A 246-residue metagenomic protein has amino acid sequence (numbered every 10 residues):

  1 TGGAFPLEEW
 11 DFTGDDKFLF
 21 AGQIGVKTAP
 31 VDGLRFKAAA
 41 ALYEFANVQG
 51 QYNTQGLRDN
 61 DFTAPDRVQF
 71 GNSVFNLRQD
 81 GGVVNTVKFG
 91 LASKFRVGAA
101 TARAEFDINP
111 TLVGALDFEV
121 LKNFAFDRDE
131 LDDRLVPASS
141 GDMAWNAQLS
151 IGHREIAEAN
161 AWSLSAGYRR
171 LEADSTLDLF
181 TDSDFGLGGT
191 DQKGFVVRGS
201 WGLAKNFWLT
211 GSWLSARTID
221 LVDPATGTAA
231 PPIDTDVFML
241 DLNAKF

Functional and structural regions predicted by a protein language model:
T1-F70, L91-A100: Aromatic- and glycine-enriched pocket-lining scaffold segments that form the walls of small-molecule binding clefts
L57, D61-F246: Outer-membrane beta-barrel pore domains
